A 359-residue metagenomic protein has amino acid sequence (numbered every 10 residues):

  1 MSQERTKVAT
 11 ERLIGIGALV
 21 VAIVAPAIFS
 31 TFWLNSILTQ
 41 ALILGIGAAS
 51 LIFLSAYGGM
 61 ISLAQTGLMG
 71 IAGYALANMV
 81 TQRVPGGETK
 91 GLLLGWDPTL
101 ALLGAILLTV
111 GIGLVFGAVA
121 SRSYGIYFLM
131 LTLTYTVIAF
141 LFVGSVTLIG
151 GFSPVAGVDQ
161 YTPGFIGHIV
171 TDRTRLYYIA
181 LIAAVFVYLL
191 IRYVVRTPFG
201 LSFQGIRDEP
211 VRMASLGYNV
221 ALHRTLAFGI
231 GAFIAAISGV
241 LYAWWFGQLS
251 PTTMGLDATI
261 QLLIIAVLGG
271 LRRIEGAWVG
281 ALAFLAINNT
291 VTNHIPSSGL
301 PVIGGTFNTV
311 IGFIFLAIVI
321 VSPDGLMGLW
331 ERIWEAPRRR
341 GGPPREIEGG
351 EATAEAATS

Functional and structural regions predicted by a protein language model:
M1-S359: Transmembrane alpha-helices and adjacent helix-loop boundaries
